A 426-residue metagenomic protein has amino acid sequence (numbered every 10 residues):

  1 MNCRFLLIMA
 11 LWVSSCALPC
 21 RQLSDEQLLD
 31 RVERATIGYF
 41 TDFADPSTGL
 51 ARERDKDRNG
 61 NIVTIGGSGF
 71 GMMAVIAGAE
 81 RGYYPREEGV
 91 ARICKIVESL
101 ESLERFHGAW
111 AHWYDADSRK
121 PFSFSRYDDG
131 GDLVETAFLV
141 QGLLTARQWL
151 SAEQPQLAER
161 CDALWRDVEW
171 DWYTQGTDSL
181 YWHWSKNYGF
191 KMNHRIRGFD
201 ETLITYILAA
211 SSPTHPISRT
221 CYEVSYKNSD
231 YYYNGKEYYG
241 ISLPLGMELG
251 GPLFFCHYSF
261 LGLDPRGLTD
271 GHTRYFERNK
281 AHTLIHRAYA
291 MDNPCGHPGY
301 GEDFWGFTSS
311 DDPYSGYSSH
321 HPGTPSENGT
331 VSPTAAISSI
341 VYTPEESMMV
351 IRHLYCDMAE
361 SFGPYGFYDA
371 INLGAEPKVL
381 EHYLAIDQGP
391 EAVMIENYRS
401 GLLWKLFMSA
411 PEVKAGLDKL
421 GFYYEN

Functional and structural regions predicted by a protein language model:
M1-Q22: Bacterial Sec-dependent N-terminal signal peptides
R21-N426: Ser/Thr/Asn(+Pro)-rich, low-complexity disordered segments
